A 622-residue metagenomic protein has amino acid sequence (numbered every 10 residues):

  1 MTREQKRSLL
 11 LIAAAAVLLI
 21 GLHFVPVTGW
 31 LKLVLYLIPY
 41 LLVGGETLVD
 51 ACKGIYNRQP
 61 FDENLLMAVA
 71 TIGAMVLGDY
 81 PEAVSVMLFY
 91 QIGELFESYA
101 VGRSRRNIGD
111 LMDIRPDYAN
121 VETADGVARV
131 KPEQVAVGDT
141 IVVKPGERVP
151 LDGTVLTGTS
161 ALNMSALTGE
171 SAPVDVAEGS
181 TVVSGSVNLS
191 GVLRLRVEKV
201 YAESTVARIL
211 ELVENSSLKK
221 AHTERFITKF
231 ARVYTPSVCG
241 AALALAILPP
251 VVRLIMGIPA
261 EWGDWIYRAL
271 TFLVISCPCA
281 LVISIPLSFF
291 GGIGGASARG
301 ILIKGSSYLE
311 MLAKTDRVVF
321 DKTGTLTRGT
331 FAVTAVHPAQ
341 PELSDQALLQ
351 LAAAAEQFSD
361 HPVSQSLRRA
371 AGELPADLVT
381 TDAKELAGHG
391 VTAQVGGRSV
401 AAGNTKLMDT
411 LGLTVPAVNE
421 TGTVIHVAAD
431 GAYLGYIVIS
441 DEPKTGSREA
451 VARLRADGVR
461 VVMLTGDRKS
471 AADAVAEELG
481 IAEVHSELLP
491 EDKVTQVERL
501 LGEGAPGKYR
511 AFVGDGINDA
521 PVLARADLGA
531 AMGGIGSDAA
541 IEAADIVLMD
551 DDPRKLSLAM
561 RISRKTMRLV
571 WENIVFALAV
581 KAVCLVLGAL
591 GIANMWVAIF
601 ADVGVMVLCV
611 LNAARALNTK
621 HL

Functional and structural regions predicted by a protein language model:
T2-Y118, K220, K229, P236-S237 (+2 more regions): Transmembrane helix-loop-helix hairpins at the membrane interface
I12-V17, R225-M256, T271-F289, W571-F600: Bilayer-spanning, highly hydrophobic alpha-helical transmembrane segments
N64-A68, L167, Y267, C277-A355 (+2 more regions): Conserved catalytic phosphorylation-site environment of P-type ATPases
M87-P145, V176, I303, P375 (+4 more regions): Juxtamembrane coupling segments of multi-pass membrane pumps/enzymes
D110-E203, A207, S307-A352, Q394-V395: Conserved cytosolic catalytic loops of P-type ATPases
K144, V333, H337-V459, K469 (+1 more regions): P-type ATPase nucleotide-binding
A241, L374, A505-G507, A544 (+1 more regions): Membrane-embedded transport module
G397, T423, A429-E572, A616: Conserved ATP-binding TGD loop and adjacent catalytic N/P-domain core of P-type ATPases
